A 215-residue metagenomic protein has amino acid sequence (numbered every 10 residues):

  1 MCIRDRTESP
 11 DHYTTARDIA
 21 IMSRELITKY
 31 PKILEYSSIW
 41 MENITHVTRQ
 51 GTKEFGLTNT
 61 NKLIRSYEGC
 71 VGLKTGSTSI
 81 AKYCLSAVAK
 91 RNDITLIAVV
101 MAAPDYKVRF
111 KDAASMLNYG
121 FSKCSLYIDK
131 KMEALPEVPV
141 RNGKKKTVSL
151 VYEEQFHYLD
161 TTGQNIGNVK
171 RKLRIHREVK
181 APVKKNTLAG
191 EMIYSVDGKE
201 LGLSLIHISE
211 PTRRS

Functional and structural regions predicted by a protein language model:
M1-C2: Active-site loops and adjacent core secondary-structure elements that bind or stabilize anionic groups
P10-S209, R213: Domain-terminus/edge residues, biased toward the C-terminal soluble/receptor-binding domains of extracytoplasmic
